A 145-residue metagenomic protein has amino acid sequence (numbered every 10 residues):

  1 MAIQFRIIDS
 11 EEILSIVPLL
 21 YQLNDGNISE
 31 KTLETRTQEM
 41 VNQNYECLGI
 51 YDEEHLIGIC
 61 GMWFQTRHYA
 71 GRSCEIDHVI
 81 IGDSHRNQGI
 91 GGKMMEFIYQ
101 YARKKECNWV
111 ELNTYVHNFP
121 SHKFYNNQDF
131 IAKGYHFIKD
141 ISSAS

Functional and structural regions predicted by a protein language model:
M1-E11, S143-S145: Conserved N-terminal entry element of GNAT/NAT acetyltransferase domains
I3, H55-I59, C74: Glycine-rich phosphate/pyrophosphate-binding loop shared by adenosine-nucleotide-utilizing enzymes
Q38-G49, E75: A short helix-loop-beta-strand connector motif used in the catalytic cores of GNAT acetyltransferases and, in some
G49, H55-F64, I80: Conserved beta-strand in the GNAT
Q65-I76, R86, A132-K133: A conserved beta-turn-beta hairpin within the catalytic core of GNAT-like acetyltransferases that forms part
I81, N87-Q100, N127: Conserved acetyl-CoA-binding loop-helix of GNAT-fold acetyltransferases
G92, V116-G134: Conserved active-site alpha-helix within GNAT-family acetyltransferase domains
M95, A102-T114: Conserved GNAT acetyl-CoA-binding A-motif
